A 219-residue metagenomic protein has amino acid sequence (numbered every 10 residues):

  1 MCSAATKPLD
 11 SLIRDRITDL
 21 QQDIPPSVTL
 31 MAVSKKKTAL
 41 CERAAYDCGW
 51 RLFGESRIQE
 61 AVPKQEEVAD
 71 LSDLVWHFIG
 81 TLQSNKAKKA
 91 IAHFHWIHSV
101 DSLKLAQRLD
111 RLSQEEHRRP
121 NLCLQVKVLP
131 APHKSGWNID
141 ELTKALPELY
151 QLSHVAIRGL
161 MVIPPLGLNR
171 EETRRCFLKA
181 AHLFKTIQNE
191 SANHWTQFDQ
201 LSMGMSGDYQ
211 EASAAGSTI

Functional and structural regions predicted by a protein language model:
C2-G207, A215: Conserved alpha/beta-domain cores
T218-I219: Divalent-metal-activated hydrolytic enzyme cores
